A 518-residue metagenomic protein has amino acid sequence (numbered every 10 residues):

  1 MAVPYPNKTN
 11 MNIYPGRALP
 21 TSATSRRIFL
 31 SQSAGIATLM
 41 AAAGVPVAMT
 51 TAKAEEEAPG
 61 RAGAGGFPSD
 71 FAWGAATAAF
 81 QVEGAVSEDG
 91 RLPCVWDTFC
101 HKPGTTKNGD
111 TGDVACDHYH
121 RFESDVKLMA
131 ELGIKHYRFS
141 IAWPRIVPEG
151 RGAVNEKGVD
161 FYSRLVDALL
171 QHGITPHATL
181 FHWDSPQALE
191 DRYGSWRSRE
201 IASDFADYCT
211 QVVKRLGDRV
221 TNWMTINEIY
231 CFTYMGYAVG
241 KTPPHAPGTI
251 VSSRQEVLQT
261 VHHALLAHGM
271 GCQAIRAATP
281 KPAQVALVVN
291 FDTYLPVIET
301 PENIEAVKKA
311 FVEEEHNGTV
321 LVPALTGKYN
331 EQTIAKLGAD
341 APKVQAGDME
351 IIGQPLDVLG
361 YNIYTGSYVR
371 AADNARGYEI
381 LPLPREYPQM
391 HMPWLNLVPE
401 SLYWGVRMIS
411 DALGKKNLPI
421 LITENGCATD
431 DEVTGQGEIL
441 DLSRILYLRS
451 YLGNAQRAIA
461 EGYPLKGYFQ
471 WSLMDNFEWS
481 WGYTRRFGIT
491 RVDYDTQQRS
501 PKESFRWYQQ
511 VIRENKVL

Functional and structural regions predicted by a protein language model:
M1-T24: N-terminal secretory signal peptides
G16, S33, A37, E55-S69: Mature N-terminal, pre-catalytic/accessory segment of carbohydrate-active enzymes
S22-S31, L39-P59: N-terminal twin-arginine translocation
S33, G133, G173: Conserved functional loop/turn residues at catalytic and ligand-binding sites
P59-T106, E149-R151, V159-L518: Active-site region of glycoside hydrolase catalytic domains
P93-L128: Aromatic- and Gly/Pro-rich amphipathic surface segment
R121-A142: Catalytic domains of carbohydrate-active enzymes, especially glycoside hydrolases
W143-V154: Glycine-rich, proline-tolerant flexible connector loops at the mouths of alpha/beta enzymes
